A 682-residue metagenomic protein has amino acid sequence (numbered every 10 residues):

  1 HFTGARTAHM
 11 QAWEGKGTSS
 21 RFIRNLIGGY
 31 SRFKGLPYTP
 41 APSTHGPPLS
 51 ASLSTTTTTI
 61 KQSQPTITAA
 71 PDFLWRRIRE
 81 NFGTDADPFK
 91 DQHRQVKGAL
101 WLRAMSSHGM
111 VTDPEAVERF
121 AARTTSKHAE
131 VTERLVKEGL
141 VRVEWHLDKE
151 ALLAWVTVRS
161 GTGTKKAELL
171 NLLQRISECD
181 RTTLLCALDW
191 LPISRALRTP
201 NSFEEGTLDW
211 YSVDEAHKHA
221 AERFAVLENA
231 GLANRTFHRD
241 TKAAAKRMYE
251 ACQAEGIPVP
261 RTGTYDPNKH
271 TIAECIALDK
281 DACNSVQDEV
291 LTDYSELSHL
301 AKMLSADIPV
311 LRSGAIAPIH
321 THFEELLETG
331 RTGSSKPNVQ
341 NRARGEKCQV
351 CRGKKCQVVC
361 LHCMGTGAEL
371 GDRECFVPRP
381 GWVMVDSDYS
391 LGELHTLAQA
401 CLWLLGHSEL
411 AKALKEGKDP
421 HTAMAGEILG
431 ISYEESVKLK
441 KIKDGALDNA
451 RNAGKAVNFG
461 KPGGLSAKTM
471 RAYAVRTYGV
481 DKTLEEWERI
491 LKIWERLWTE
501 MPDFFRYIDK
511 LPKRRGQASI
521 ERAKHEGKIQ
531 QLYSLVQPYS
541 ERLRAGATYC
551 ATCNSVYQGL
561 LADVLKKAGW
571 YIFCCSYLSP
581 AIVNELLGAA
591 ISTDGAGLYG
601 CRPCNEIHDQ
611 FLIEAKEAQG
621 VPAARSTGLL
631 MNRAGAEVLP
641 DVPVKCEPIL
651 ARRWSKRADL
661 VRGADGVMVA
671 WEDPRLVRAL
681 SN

Functional and structural regions predicted by a protein language model:
H1-R6, I319-K347, A368-I442: Function-dense linear segments that define catalytic or interfacial modules in macromolecule-processing proteins
F2, G17-F33, T66-D72, C550-C574: Conserved pre-motif C helix in the palm subdomain of viral-like polymerases
K16-T18, F22-K354, H362-L370, G381-V383 (+8 more regions): Conserved "right-hand" nucleotidyltransferase catalytic core of DNA-directed polymerases
T44, P48-Q62, L100-M110, A154 (+12 more regions): Conserved catalytic core of nucleic-acid polymerases
Y478-V480, L629-L639: A common structural junction motif
L612-K616: Short hydrophobic/aromatic beta-strand micro-patches that form the beta-sheet surface supporting nucleotide- or nucleic
A618-R625: Short, conserved charged micro-motifs
A636-I649: Conserved short beta-strand edge segments in small beta-sheet-based binding/regulatory domains
